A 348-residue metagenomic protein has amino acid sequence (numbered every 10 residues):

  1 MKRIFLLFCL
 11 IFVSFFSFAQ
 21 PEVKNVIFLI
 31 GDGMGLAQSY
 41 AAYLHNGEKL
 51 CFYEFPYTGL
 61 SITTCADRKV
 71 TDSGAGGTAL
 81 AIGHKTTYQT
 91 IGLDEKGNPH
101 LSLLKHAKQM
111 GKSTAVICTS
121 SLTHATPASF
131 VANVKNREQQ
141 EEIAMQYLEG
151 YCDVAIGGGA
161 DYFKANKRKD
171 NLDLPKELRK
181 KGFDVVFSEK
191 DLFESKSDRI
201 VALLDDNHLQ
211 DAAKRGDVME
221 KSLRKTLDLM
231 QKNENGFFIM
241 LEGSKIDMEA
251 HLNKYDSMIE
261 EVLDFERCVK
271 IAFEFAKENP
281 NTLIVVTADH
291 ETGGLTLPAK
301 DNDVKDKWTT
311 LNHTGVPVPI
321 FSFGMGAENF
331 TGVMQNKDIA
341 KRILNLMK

Functional and structural regions predicted by a protein language model:
M1-I4: Positively charged n-region of N-terminal signal peptides that target proteins for export
Q20-G159, K164-N166, L172-L192, D198 (+1 more regions): N-terminal catalytic scaffold of extracellular/periplasmic and nuclease hydrolases that process anionic headgroups
L36, L263-N302: Metal-dependent active-site segment of extracytoplasmic phospho-/sulfohydrolases and closely related
D94, V186-L223: Functional beta-strand-loop-alpha-helix junction segments that form "active/interaction loops" within catalytic
L104-K108, D191-F193, L223-N233: Short amphipathic alpha-helices and their capping/turn segments at secondary-structure boundaries
A125-V131, D206-D211, R215, L223-L227 (+3 more regions): Active-site His/acidic residue clusters
